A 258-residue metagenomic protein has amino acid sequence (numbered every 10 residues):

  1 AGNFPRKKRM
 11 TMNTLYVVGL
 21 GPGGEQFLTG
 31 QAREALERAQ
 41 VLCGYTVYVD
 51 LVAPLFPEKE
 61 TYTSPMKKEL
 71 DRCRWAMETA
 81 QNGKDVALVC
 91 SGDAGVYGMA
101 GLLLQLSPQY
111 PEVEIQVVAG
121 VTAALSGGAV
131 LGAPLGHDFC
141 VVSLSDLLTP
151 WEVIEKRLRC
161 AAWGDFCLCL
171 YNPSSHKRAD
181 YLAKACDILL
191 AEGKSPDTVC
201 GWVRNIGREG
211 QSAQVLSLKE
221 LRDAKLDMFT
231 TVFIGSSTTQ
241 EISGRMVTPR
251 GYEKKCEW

Functional and structural regions predicted by a protein language model:
A1-T11: Short, Lys/Arg-enriched N-terminal segments with co-localized hydrophobic residues within the first ~10-30 amino acids
T11-I115, S126, R222: Class I S-adenosyl-L-methionine
L15-V17, D85-V86, W163-W258: A contiguous loop/helix-start segment that scaffolds small-molecule binding in enzyme catalytic cores
L20-G24, G44-V47, S64-M66, S91-D93 (+7 more regions): Fold-independent oxyanion-binding glycine-rich loops and adjacent beta-strand/coil segments at enzyme active sites
G21-F27, T149-W151, Q214-V215: Short gly/ser/thr-rich secondary-structure transition/capping motifs
A39-L42, L55, T79-G83, L106 (+6 more regions): Change "in soluble alpha/beta enzymes" to "in soluble alpha/beta proteins
V96-G164: Class I SAM-dependent methyltransferase SAM-binding "motif I" and its flanking Rossmann-like core
